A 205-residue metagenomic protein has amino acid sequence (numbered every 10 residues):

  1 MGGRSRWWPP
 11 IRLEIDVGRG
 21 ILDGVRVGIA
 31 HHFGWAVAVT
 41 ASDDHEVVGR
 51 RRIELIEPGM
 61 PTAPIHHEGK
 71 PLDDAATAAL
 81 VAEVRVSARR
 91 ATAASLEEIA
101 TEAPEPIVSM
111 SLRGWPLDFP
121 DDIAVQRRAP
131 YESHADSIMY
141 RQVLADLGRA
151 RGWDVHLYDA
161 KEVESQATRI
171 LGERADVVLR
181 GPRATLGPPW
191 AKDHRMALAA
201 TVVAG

Functional and structural regions predicted by a protein language model:
G2-G3: Polybasic, low-complexity intrinsically disordered segments
W7-G205: Phosphate- and other anionic-substrate recognition elements at nucleic-acid/protein interfaces
